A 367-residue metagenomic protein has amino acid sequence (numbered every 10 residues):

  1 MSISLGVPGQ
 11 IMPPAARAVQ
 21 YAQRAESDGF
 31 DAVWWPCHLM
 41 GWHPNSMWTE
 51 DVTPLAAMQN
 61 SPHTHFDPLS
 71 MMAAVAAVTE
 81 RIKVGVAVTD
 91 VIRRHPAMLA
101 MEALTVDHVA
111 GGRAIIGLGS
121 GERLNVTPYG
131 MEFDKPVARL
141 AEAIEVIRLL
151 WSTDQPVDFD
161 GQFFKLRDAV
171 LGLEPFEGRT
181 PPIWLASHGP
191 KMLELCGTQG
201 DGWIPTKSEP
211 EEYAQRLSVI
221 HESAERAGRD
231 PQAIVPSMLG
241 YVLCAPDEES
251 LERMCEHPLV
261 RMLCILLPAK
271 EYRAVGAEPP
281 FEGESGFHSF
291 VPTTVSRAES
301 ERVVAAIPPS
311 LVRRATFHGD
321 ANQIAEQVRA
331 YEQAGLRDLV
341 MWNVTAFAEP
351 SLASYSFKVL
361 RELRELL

Functional and structural regions predicted by a protein language model:
M1-Q10, N45, T79-R81, G85-V86 (+3 more regions): N-terminal small/glycine-rich loop or linker at the start of catalytic domains across soluble metabolic enzymes
M1-V78, P181: N-terminal beta1-alpha1-beta2 module of alpha/beta enzyme domains
I3-V7, V33-W35, V84-V86, A114-L118 (+4 more regions): Hydrophobic faces of well-ordered beta-strands that scaffold small-molecule active sites in alpha/beta enzyme cores
P13-A25, L99-E102, S187-L195, C255 (+1 more regions): Short, acidic/polar
E26-S27, M72-R81, A103, D107-A114 (+3 more regions): Acidic (Asp/Glu)-rich catalytic clusters
G29, C37, V75, V106 (+7 more regions): Conserved, mostly hydrophobic/aromatic
W34-F66, D90, E122, T127 (+2 more regions): Glycine-rich, proline-tolerant flexible connector loops at the mouths of alpha/beta enzymes
D134-L171, E211-Q333: An alpha-helical appendage that flanks or caps ligand/catalytic pockets
